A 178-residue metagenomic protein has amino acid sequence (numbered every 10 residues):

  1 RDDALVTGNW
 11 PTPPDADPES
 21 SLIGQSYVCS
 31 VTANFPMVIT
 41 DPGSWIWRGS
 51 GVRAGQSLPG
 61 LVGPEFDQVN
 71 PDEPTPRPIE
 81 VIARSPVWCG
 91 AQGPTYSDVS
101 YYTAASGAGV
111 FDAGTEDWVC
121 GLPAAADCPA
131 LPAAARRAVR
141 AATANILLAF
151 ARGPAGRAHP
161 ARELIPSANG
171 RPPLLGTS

Functional and structural regions predicted by a protein language model:
R1-P42: A glycine-rich, often tryptophan-bearing local segment used as a flexible ligand/cofactor-contacting loop or short
S26-S178: Extracellular ligand-binding/catalytic regions of CAZymes and related secreted enzymes and adhesion modules
